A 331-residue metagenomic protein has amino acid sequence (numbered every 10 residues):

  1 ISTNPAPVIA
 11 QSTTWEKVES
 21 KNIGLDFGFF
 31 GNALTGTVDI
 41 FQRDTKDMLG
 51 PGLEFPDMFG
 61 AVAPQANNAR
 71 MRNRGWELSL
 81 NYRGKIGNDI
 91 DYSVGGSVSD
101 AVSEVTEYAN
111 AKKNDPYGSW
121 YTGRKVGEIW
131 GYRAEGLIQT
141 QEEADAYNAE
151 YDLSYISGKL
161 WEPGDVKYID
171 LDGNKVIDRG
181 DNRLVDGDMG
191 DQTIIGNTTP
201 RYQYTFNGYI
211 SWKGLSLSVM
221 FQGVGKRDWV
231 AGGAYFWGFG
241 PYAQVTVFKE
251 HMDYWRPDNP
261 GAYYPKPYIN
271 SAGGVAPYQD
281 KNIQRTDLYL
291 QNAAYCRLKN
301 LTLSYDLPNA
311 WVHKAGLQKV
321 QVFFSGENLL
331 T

Functional and structural regions predicted by a protein language model:
I1-R133, K281, R285-T331: Extracellular/periplasmic, surface-exposed regions of secreted and cell-surface proteins
S2, L49-E54, G75, R179-D186 (+1 more regions): Active-site-adjacent bridging/hinge elements
T3-N4, I195-T199: Short, solvent-exposed secondary-structure boundary motifs
Q42, L53, F221-G225, A234-Y235: A short beta-strand motif that forms part of the nucleic acid-binding face of small beta-barrel RNA-binding folds
A69, R83-G196, G238, K249 (+1 more regions): Conserved small-residue
G95, M189-G190, P200-G214, K299-S304: Conserved SET/PR-domain catalytic core that frames the SAM/AdoMet-binding pocket
N197-G232: Glycine-rich, aromatic-lined ligand/substrate-binding cores of catalytic and carbohydrate-binding domains
V224-Q321: Extracytoplasmic gating/loop element in the C-terminal half of outer-membrane beta-barrel translocons and assembly
